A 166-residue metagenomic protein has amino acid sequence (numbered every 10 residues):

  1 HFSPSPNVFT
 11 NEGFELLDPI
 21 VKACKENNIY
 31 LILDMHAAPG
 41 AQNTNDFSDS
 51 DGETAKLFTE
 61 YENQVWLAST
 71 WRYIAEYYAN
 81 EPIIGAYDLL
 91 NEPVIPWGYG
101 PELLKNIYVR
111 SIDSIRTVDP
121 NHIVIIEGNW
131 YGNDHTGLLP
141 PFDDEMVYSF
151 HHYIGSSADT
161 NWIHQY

Functional and structural regions predicted by a protein language model:
H1, M35-N43, L90-N91, G128-W130: Short, solvent-exposed turn/loop segments enriched in Gly/Ser/Thr/Pro and often Arg
H1-S5, E12, E62, A158-Y166: Proteins with a high burden of low-complexity, intrinsically disordered sequence enriched in S/T/G/P/A and R, requiring
F2-P6, P39, P96-W97, N133: Short, solvent-exposed loop/turn segments at secondary-structure junctions
S5-A86, I107-R116: An active-site-proximal structural segment forming one wall of the substrate-binding cleft that immediately precedes
V65, S69-A86, L90-Y166: Extracellular glycoside hydrolase catalytic/binding regions
